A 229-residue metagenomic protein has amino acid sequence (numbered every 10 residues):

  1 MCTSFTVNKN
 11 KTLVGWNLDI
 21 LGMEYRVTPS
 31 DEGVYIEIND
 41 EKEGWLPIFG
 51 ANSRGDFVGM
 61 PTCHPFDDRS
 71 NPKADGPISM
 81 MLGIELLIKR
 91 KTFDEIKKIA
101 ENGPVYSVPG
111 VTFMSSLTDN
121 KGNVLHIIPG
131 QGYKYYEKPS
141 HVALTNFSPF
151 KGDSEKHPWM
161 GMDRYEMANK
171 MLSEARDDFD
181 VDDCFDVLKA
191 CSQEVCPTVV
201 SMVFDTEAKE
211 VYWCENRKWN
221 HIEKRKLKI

Functional and structural regions predicted by a protein language model:
M1-I88, G110-F113, T118-I229: C-terminal, well-structured catalytic/ligand-binding subdomain of enzymes
I78-P104: Hydrophobic alpha-helical segments and helix pairs
D94-N120: Extracellular-facing segments of soluble proteins and assemblies that are Gly/Ser/Thr-biased and enriched in aromatics
